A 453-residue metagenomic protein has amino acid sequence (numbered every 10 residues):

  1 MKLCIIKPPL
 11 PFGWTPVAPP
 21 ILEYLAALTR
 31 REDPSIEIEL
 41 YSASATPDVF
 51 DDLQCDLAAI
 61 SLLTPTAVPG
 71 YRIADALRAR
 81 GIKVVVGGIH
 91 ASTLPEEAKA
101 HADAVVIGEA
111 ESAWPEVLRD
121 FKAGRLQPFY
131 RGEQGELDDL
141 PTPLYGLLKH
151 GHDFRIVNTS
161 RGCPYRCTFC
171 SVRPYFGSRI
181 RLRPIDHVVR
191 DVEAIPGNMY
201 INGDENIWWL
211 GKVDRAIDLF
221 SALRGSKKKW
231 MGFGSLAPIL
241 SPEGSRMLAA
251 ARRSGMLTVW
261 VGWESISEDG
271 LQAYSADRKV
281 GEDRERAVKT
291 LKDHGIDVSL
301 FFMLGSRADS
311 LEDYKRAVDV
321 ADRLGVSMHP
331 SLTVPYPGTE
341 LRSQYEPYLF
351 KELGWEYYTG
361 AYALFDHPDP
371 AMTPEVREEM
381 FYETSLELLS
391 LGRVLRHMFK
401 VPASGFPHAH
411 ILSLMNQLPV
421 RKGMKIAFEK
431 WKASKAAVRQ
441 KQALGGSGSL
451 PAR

Functional and structural regions predicted by a protein language model:
M1-P196: Acidic, low-complexity intrinsically disordered segments
M1-P8, W14-T15, P34-L40, L53-D56 (+3 more regions): Radical SAM enzyme core and accessory elements
P8, A43, I89, E205 (+2 more regions): Cofactor-binding loop segments of dinucleotide-utilizing enzymes, especially the Rossmann-like FAD- and NAD(P)+-binding
F12-G13, P95-E97, G211, D269-Y274 (+3 more regions): Flexible glycine/acidic-rich beta-alpha junction loops that bind and position SAM and/or redox cofactors in anaerobic
T46-D48, W208-V213, A237-E243, S306-S310 (+1 more regions): Acidic-and-aromatic substrate-binding clefts and catalytic sites of carbohydrate-active enzymes
A59, V106, S171, I201 (+2 more regions): Conserved beta-strand positions in the central sheet of alpha/beta enzyme cores
E97-E116, A250-V259, R316-P330: Structural recognition of alpha->loop->beta junctions
P141-S299, K315, D319: Radical SAM [4Fe-4S] cluster-binding motif and immediate context
